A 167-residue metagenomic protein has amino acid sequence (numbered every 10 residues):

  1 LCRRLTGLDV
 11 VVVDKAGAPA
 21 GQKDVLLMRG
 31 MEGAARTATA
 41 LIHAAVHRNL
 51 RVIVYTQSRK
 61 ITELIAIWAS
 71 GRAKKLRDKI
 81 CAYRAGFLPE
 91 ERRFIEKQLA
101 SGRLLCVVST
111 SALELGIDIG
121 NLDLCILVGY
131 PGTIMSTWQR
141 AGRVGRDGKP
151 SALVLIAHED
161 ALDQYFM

Functional and structural regions predicted by a protein language model:
L1-M167: Helicase motor core with emphasis on the C-terminal RecA-like subdomain
